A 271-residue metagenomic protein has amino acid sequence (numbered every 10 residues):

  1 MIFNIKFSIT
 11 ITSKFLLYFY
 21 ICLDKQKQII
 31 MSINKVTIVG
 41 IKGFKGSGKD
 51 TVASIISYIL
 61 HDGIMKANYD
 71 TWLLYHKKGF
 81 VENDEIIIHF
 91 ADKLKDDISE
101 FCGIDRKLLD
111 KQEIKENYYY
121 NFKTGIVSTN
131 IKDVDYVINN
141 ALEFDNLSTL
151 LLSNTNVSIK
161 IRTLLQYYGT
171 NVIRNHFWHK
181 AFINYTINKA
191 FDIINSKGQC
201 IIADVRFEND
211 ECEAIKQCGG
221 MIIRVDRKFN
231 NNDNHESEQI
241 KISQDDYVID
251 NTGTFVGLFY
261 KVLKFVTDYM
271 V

Functional and structural regions predicted by a protein language model:
K14-I30: Short, Lys/Arg-enriched N-terminal segments with co-localized hydrophobic residues within the first ~10-30 amino acids
M31-I38, Y69-L73: Extreme N-terminal, non-catalytic leader segments that precede Walker-type/kinase nucleotide-binding cores
V36-G46, I87-H89: Short, hydrophobic/glycine-enriched beta-strand segments
K42-K45, S54, K180-A181, Y185-A190 (+1 more regions): Small-molecule kinase domains that catalyze NTP-dependent phosphoryl transfer to phosphate-bearing small molecules
D50: Walker A/P-loop
I59-N68, V81: Post-Walker A helix-loop "phosphate-sensing" segment adjacent to the P-loop in P-loop NTPases
T71-S196: ATP-dependent small-molecule kinase phosphotransfer cores that center on conserved nucleotide phosphate-binding segments
K197-I201: Loop/turn-to-beta-strand initiation segments
